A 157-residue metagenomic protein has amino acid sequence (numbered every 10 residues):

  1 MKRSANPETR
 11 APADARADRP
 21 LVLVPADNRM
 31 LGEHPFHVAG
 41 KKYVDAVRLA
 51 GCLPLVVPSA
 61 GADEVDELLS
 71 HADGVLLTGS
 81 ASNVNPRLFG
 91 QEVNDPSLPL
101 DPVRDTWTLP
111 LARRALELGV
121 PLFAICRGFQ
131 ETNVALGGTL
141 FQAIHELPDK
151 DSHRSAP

Functional and structural regions predicted by a protein language model:
M1-F123, N133-F141, H145-P157: N-terminal beta1-alpha1 cap of cysteine-dependent amidohydrolase-like domains
C126: Conserved G/P- and acidic residue-centered "switch" motifs that form tight phosphate/ATP-binding loops in soluble
F129: The feature captures the ABC ATPase H-loop/switch
